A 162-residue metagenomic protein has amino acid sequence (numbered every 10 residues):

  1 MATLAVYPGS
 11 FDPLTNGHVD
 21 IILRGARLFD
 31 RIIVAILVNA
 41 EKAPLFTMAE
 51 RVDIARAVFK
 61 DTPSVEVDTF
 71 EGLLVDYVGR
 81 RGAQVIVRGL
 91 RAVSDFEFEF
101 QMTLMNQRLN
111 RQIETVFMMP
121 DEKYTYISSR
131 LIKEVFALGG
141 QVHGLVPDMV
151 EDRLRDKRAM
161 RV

Functional and structural regions predicted by a protein language model:
M1-V162: Nucleotidyltransferase catalytic core that binds NTPs
